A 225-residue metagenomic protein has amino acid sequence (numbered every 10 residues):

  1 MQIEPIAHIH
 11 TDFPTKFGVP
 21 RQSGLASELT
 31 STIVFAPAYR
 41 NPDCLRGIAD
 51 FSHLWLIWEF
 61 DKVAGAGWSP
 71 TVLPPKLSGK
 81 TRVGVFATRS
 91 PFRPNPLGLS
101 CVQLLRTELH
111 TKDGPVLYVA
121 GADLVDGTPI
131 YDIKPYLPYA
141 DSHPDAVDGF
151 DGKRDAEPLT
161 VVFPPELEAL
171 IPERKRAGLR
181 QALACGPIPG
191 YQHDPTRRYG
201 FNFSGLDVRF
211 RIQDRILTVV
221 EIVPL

Functional and structural regions predicted by a protein language model:
M1-L97, L109-Y118, A122-L225: Mixed-charge, low-complexity intrinsically disordered regions
V102-L105: Conserved positions in beta-strands of structured domains
